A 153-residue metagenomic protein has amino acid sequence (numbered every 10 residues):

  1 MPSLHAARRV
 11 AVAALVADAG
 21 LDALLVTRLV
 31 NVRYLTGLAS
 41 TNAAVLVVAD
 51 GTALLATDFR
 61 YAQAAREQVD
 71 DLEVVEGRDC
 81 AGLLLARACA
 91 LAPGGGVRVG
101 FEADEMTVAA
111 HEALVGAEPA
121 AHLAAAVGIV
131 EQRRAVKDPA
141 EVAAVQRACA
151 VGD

Functional and structural regions predicted by a protein language model:
M1-D153: A composition/biophysics-driven feature that prefers long, compositionally simple stretches
